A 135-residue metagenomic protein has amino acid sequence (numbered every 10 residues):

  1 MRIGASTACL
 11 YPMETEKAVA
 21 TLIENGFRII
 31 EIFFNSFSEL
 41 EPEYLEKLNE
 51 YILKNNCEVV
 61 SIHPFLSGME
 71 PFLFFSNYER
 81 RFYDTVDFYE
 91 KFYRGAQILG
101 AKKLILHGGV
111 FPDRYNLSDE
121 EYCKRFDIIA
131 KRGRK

Functional and structural regions predicted by a protein language model:
M1-L10, T15-E16, A20-G26: Non-cleavable N-terminal signal-anchor transmembrane helices
R2-T7, I30-I32, V59-P64, L104-L106: Hydrophobic faces of well-ordered beta-strands that scaffold small-molecule active sites in alpha/beta enzyme cores
A8-T15, F33-K47, P112-N116: Acidic-and-aromatic substrate-binding clefts and catalytic sites of carbohydrate-active enzymes
E16-K17, P71-K135: Active-site acidic/histidine proton-transfer and metal-coordination neighborhood in alpha/beta enzyme cores
V19-N25, L40-P64, K91-G100, K131-K135: Acidic (Asp/Glu)-rich catalytic clusters
N35, S67, G109: Flexible loop residues that form catalytic and substrate-binding hotspots at small-molecule/glycan-binding clefts
H63-P71: A short glycine/small-residue-enriched secondary-structure motif
